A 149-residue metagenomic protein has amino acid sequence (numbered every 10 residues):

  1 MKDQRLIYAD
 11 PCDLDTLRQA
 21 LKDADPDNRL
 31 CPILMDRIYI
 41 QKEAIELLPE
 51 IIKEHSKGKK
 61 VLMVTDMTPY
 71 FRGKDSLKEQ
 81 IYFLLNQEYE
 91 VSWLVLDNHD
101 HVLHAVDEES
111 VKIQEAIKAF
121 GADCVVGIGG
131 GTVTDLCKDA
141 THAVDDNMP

Functional and structural regions predicted by a protein language model:
K2-C124: ATP/NTP phosphate-donor binding region
A105-P149: Glycine/threonine-rich beta-strand-loop-alpha-helix active-site module that forms ligand/phosphate-binding
